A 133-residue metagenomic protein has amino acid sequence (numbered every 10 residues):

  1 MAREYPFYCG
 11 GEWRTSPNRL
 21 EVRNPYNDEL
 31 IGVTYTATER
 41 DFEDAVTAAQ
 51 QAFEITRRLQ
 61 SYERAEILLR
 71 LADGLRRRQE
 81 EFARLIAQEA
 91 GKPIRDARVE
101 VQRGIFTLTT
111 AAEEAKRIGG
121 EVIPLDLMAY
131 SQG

Functional and structural regions predicted by a protein language model:
M1-V33, E66, R70, I118-G133: Terminal low-complexity tails and localization/encapsulation signals of metabolic enzymes
E29-G119, M128-A129: Glycine-rich loop-to-alpha-helix module at the N-terminal edge of alpha/beta enzyme cores
